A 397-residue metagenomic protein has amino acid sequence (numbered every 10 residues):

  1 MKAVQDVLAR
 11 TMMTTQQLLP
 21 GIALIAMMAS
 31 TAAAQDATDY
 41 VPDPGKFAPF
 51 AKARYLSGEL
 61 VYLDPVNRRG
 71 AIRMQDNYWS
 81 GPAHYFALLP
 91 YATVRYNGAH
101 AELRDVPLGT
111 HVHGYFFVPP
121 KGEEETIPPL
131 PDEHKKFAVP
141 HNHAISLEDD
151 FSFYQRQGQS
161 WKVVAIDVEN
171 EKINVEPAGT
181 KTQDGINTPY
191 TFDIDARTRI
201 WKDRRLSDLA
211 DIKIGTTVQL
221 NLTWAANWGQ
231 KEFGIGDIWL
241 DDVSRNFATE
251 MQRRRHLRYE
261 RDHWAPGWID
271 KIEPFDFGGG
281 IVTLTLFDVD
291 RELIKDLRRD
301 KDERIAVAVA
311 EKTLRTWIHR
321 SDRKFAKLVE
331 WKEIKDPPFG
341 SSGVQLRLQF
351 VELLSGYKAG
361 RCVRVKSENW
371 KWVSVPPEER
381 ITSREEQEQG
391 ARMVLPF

Functional and structural regions predicted by a protein language model:
M1-K2, R54: Accessible peptide chain termini
K2-D6, L24, Y40, C362: Detector for intrinsically disordered, low-structure N-terminal pre-sequences
K2-P20: Bacterial N-terminal signal peptides that target proteins for export
M12, I22-A23, G70, I173: A ubiquitous, low-specificity "background" feature that marks scattered single residues across proteins without
Q17-A29: Bacterial N-terminal signal peptides
T31-Y91, R95-F397: Short, flexible, surface-exposed loop segments at domain boundaries
